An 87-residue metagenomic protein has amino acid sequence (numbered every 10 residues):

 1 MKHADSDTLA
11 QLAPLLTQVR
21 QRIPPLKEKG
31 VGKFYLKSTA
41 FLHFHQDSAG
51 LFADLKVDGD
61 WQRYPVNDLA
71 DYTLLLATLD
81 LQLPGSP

Functional and structural regions predicted by a protein language model:
M1-P87: Charge-dense, helix-prone N-terminal extensions
